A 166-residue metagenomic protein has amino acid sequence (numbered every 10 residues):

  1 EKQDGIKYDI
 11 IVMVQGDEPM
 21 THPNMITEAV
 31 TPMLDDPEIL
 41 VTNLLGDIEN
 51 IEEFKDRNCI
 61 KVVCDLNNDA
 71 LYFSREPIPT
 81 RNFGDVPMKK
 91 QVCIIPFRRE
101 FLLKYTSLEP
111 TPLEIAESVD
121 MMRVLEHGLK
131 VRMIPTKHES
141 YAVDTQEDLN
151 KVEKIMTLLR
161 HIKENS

Functional and structural regions predicted by a protein language model:
E1, G5-P19: Short beta-strand-to-loop acidic/aromatic patch adjacent to the donor-nucleotide binding site
K2, R57-I60, N150: Short, surface-exposed amphipathic charged segments that create phosphate/polyanion-binding patches used for binding
K2-G5, L34-D35, T157: Residue-level signal for alpha-helix termini/capping positions
I6-Y8, D36-I39, L129: Short, high-confidence coil segments that cap the C-terminus of an alpha-helix and link into the following beta-strand
I11-V14, T42-L44, Y105, R132-T136: Short beta-strands and strand-loop turn motifs
P19-T21, S140: A short, conserved beta-strand element in the Rossmann-like catalytic core that flanks the donor/metal-binding loop
T21-T111: Conserved core of the sugar-phosphate nucleotidyltransferase
V86-S166: Conserved alpha/beta core of the MobA/IspD/sugar-nucleotide pyrophosphorylase nucleotidyltransferase superfamily
